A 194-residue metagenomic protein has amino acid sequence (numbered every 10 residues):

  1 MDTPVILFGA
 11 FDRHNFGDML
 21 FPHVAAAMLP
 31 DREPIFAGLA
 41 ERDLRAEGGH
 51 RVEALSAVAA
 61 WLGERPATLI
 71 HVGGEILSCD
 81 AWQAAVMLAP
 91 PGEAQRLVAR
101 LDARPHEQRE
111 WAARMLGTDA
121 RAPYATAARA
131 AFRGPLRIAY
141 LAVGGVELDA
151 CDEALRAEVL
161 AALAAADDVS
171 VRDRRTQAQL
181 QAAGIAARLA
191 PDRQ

Functional and structural regions predicted by a protein language model:
M1-A162, Q194: Aromatic- and Gly/Pro-rich donor/ligand-binding loops that form nucleotide- or phosphate-bearing donor binding pockets
D18, D173-R174: Helix N-cap/beta->alpha junction signal
A26-P30, R174-Q181: Class I S-adenosyl-L-methionine
G134, A165, A183-I185: Short, structured coil segments at secondary-structure junctions
A157, A161-A164, A178-A182: Replace "anionic and nucleotidyl ligands
D167-V171: A short beta-strand/loop micro-motif in the catalytic core of glycosyltransferases that engages the nucleotide-sugar
Q177-Q194: Helix-loop-beta element that forms the nucleotide-linked donor phosphate-binding surface in glycosyltransferases
